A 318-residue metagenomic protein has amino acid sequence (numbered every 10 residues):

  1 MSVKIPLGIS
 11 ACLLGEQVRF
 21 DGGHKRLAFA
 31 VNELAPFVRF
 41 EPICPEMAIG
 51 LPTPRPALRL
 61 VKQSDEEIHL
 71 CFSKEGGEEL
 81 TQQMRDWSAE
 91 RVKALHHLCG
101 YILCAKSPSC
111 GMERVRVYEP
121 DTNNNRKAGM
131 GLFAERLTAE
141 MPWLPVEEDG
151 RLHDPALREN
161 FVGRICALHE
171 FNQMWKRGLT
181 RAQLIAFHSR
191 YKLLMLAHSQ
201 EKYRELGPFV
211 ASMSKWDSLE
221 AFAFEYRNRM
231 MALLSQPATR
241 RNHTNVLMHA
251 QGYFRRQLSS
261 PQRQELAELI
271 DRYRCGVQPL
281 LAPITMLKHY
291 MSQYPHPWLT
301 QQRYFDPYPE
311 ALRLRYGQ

Functional and structural regions predicted by a protein language model:
M1-S2, F29-R39, W87-C99: Short amphipathic alpha-helices and their capping/turn segments at secondary-structure boundaries
P6-L13: Short, hydrophobic/glycine-enriched beta-strand segments
Q17, L51-P52, S109-E113, P155-R158: Short catalytic/ligand-binding loop motif for oxyanion handling, primarily in non-cytosolic enzymes, centered on
Q17-V18, G22, R26-H69: N-terminal glycine-rich anion-binding loop in soluble enzyme alpha/beta folds
P42-C44, C99-A105, P145-G150: A structural signal for short, well-ordered beta-strand segments and their strand-loop junctions that often border
H69-W87, H97, N123-R190: Divalent-metal-activated hydrolytic enzyme cores
W87-E119: N-terminal glycine-rich phosphate/adenylate-binding segment common to multiple enzyme folds
V146-Q318: Acidic, Ser/Pro/Thr-rich low-complexity regulatory regions and the short amphipathic helical interaction modules they
